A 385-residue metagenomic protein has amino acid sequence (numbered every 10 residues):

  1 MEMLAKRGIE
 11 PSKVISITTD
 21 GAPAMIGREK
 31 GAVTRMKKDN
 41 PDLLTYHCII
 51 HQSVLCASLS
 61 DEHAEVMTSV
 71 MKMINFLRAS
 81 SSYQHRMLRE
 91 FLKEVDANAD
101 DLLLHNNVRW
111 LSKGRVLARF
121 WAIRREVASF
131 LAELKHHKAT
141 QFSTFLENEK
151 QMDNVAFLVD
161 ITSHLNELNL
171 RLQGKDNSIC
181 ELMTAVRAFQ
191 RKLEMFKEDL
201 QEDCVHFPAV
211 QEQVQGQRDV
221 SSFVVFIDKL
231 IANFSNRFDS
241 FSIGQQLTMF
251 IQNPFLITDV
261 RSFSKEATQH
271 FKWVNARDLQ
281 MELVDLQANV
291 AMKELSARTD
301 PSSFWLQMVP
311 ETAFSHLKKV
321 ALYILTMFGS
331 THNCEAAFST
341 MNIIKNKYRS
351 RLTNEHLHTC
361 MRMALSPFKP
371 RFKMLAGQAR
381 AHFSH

Functional and structural regions predicted by a protein language model:
M1-H385: Alpha-helical structural modules in large enzymes and assemblies
